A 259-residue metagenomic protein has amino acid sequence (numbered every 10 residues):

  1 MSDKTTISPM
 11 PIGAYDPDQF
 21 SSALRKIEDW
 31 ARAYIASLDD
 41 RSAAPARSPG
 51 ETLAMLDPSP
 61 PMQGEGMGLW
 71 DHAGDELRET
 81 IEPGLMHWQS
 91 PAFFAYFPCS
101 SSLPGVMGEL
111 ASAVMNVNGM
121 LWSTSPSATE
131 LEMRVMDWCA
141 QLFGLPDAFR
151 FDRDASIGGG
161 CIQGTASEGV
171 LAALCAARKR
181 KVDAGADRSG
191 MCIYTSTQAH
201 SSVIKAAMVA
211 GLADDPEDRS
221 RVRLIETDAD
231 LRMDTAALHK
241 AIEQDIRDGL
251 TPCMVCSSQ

Functional and structural regions predicted by a protein language model:
S2-S156: N-terminal entrance/gating region of PLP-dependent enzymes' catalytic architecture
W30, Y34, E76, T80 (+7 more regions): Generic, well-ordered alpha-helical scaffold segments in large soluble proteins
L85, S90, P252-Q259: Soluble FAD-dependent oxygen oxidases
G105, W122-M133, G160-S167, T197 (+2 more regions): Short, amphipathic alpha-helical segments
M115-G119, F151-I157, S220-T227, C256-S258: Cysteine-centered functional microenvironments
S125-L131, G185-C192: Short alpha-helical "patches" and their helix-cap loops
E132, M136, D152-A186, S202-A206: Conserved beta-loop-alpha segment that forms the PLP phosphate-binding cup at the N-terminus of a helix
G164-S167, D187-P252, S257: PLP-dependent aminotransferase-class I/II
